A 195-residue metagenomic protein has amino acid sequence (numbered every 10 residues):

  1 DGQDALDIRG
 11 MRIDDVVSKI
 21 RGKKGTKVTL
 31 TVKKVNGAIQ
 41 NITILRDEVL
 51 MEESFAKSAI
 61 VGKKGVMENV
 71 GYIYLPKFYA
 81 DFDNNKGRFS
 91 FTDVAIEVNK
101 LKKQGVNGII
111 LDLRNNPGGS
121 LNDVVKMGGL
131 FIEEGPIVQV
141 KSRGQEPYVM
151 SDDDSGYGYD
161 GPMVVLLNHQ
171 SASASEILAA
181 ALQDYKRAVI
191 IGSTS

Functional and structural regions predicted by a protein language model:
D1: Glycine-rich active-site/cofactor-binding loop and its immediate structural neighborhood
D4-S195: Cleft-lining beta-strand/loop regions that shape enzyme active-site pockets
